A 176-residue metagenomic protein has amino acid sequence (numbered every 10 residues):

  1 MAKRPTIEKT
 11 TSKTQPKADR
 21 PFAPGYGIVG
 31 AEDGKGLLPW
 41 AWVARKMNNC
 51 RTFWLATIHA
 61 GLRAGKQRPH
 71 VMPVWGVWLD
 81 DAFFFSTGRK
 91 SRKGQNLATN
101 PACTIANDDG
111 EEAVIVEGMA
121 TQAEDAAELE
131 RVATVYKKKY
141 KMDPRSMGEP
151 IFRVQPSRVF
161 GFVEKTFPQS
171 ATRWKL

Functional and structural regions predicted by a protein language model:
A2-L38, E112-L176: Charged, gly/pro-rich active-site loop segments
P24-R68: Short, conserved active-site entrance elements at the starts or edges of catalytic domains
P39-W42, H70-M72, K90, K139: A generic local structural motif
W40, W54, W75-W78, F162 (+1 more regions): Tryptophan-centered motif/residue detector
A41, Q95, T134: Active-site phosphate/pyrophosphate- and oxyanion-stabilizing loops and adjacent acidic/basic residues in soluble
M47-N48, A98-T99, K137: Alpha-helix boundary recognition
C50-R89, Q95-L97, C103-N107, I115-E117: Short beta-strand segments
R51-T52, A102, K141, V159: Generic structural signal for secondary-structure transition and capping sites
